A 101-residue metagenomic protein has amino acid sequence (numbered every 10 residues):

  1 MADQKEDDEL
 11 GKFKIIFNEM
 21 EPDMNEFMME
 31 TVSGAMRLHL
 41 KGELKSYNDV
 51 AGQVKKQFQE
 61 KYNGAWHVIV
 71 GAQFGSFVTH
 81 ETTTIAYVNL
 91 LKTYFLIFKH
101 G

Functional and structural regions predicted by a protein language model:
A2-G101: Charged, amphipathic alpha-helical regulatory modules used for macromolecular assembly or allosteric control
